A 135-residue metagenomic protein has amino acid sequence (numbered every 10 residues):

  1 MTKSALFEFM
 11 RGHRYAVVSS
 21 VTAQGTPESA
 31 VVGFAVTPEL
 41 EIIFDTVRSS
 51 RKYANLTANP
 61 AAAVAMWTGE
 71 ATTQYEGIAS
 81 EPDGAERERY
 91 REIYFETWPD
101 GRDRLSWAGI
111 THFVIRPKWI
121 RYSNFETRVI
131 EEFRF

Functional and structural regions predicted by a protein language model:
M1-A16: Extreme N-terminal tail/first-helix region
F7-E8, F34, A54, D103-L105 (+1 more regions): Short secondary-structure boundary/capping segments
M10-R11, T57-A58, F95: Alpha-helix boundary recognition
H13-R48, A54-L56, A62-M66, Q74-E76: Short beta-strand segments
R14-Y15, A61, P99, I120: Generic structural signal for secondary-structure transition and capping sites
A71-F135: Charged, gly/pro-rich active-site loop segments
